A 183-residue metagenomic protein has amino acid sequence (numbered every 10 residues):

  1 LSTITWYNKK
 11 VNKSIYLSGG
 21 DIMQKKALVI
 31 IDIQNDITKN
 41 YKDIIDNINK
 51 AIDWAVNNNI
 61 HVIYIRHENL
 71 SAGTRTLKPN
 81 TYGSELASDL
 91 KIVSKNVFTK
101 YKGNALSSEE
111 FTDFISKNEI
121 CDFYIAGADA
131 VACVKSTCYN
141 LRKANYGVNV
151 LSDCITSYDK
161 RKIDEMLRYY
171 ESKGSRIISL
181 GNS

Functional and structural regions predicted by a protein language model:
L1-I22: Short, Lys/Arg-enriched N-terminal segments with co-localized hydrophobic residues within the first ~10-30 amino acids
N8, G20-A27, K50, W54-N58 (+1 more regions): Active-site-adjacent betaalpha module
I30-I31: Short hydrophobic beta-strand that contains or immediately precedes a catalytic carboxylate
Q34, E68-N69, D129, I155: Catalytic metal-binding/acid-base residues of hydrolase active sites
Q34-N40: Short acidic, Gly/Ser-rich segments with clustered Asp/Glu that frequently serve as metal-coordination loops in enzyme
T38, A72, D159: Conserved protein kinase catalytic core
Y41-A55, N59-N69: A short alpha/beta connector and helix-capping loop motif
K42-I45, G73-P79: Short glycine-enriched, charge-decorated loop/helix-capping segments at active-site entrances that position
